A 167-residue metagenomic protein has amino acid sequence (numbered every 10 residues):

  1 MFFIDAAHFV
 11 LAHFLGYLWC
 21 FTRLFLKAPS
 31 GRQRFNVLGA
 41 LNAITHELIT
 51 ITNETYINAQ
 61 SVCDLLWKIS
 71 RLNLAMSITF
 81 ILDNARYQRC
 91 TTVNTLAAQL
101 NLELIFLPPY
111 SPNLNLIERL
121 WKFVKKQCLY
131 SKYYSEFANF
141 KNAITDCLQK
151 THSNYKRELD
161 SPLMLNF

Functional and structural regions predicted by a protein language model:
M1-F167: Short functional hotspots at interaction and active-site rims
